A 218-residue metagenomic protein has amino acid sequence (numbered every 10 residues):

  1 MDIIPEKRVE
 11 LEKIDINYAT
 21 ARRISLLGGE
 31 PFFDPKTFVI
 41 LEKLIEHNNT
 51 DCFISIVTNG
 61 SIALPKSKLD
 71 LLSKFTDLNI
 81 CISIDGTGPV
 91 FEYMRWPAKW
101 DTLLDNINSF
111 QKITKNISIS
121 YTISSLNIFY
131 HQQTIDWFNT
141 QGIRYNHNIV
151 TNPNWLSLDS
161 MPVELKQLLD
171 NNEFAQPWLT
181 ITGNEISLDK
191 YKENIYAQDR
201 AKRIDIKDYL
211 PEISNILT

Functional and structural regions predicted by a protein language model:
M1-V9, Y18-P35, H47-P65, S73-L104 (+2 more regions): Core AdoMet radical
E6, E10-E12, E30, E42 (+7 more regions): Glutamate identity and glutamate-enriched acidic tracts
E10-K13, S67, V90, S187-K190 (+1 more regions): Exposed alpha-helical structural elements
E12-I14, I40-H47, D70-L71, N106-I113 (+1 more regions): A generic secondary-structure signal
F38-E42, P65-L72, Y130-Q132: Distinct, well-ordered alpha-helical segments
S55, T76-C81, W100-L217: Conserved C-terminal portion of the radical SAM core fold that forms the substrate/S-adenosylmethionine-binding
